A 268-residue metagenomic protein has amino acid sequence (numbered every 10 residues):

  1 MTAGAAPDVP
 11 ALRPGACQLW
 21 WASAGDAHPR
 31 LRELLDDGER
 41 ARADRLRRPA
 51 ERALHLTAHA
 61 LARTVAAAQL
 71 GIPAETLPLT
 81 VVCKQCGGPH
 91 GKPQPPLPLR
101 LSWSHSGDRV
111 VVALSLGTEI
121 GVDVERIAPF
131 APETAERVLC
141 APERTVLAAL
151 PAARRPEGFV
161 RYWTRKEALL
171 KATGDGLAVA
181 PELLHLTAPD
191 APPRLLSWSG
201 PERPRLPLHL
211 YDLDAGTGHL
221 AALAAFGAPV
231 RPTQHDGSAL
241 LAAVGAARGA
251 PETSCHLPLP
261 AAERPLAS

Functional and structural regions predicted by a protein language model:
M1-S268: Core catalytic alpha/beta fold that binds nucleotide/phospho-ligands
